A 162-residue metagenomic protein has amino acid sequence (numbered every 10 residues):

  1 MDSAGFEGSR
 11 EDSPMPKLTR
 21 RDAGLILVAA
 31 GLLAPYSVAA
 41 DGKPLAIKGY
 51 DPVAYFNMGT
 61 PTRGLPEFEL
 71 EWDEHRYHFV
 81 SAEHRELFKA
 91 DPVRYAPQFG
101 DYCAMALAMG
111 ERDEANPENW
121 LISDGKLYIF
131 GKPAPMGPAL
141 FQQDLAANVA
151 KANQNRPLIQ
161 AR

Functional and structural regions predicted by a protein language model:
D2-P14: Short, Lys/Arg-enriched N-terminal segments with co-localized hydrophobic residues within the first ~10-30 amino acids
E11-S13, L32, D41: Compositionally biased, intrinsically disordered/low-complexity regions enriched for serine, proline and threonine
S13-A30: N-terminal secretory signal peptides and thylakoid transit peptides that target proteins across membranes
A29-S37: Hydrophobic h-region of N-terminal signal peptides that target proteins for export in Gram-negative bacteria
Y36-R162: Charged, low-complexity intrinsically disordered segments
